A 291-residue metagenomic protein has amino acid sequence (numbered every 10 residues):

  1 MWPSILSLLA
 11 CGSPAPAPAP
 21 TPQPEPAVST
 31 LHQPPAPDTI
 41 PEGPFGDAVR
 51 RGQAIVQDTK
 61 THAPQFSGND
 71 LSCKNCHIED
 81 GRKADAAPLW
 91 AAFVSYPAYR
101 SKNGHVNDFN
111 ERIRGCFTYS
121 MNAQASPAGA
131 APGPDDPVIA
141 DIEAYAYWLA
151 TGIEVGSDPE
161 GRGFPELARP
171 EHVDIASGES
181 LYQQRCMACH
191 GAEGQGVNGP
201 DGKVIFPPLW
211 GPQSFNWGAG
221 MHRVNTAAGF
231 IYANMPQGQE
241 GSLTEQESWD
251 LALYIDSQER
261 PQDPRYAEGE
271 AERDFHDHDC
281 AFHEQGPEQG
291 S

Functional and structural regions predicted by a protein language model:
W2-Q53, T59, Y99-I175, Q285: Post-cleavage N-terminal segment of exported redox proteins
P44-D80, R169-F206, V224: Sequence/structural segment immediately N-terminal to covalent heme-attachment motifs in c-type and related
G46-R51, I55, K83-P127, I142 (+1 more regions): Extracytoplasmic electron-transfer domains, predominantly the class I c-type cytochrome c fold
T61-G68, Q124-A131, V155-E160, Q239-Q246 (+1 more regions): Surface-exposed patches in mature extracellular/periplasmic domains of secreted proteins
H62-Q65, D80-A86, L149-E154, A188 (+1 more regions): Secretory-pathway/luminal and periplasmic proteins that interact with or process carbohydrate-rich
K74-K83, Y147, C189-G196, W210 (+2 more regions): Detector for the c-type heme attachment site
A84-L89, E154-D158, N198-G202, D263-G269: Short, solvent-exposed loop/turn and secondary-structure capping segments
S242, E259-S291: A cross-kingdom marker for long, charged
